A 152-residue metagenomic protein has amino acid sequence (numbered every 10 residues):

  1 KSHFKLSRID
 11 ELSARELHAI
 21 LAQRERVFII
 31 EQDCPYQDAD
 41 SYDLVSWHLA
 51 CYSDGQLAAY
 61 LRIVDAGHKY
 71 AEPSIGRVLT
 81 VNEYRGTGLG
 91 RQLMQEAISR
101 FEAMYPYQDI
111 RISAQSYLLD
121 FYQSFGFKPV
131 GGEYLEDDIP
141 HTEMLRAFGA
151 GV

Functional and structural regions predicted by a protein language model:
K1-H48, Y52-L57: Short amphipathic alpha-helix that is part of the acyltransferase structural core
A39-L44, G67, L135-D137: A short beta-turn/loop motif at secondary-structure boundaries
A50, Q56-A66, E72-L79: Conserved beta-strand in the GNAT
A66-I75, R85, M104-Q108, D138-H141: A conserved beta-turn-beta hairpin within the catalytic core of GNAT-like acetyltransferases that forms part
T80, G86-S99: Conserved acetyl-CoA-binding loop-helix of GNAT-fold acetyltransferases
M94, F101-A114: Conserved GNAT acetyl-CoA-binding A-motif
R111-S113, Q123, K128-E143: Conserved catalytic-core motifs of GNAT/GCN5-like acyltransferases
A147-V152: Generic C-terminal helix-cap and adjacent flexible tail
